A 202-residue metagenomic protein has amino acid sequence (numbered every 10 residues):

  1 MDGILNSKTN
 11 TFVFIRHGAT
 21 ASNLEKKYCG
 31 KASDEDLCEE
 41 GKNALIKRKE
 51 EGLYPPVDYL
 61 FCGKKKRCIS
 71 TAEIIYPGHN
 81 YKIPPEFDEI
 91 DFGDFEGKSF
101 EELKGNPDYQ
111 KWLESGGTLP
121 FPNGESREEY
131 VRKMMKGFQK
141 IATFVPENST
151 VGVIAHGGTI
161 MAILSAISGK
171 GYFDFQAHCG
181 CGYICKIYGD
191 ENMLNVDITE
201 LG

Functional and structural regions predicted by a protein language model:
T9-T11, I15-H79: Active-site-proximal alpha-helix that buttresses catalytic centers in soluble enzyme cores
F12, S149-G157: Generic beta-sheet signal
H17, H79-E86, G171-G180: Short hydrophobic/aromatic-enriched beta-strand-loop microsegments
T20, T159-I160: Short active-site segment of divalent metal-dependent hydrolases/proteases that encodes the spacing between
E35-D36, I75-K133: Phosphate-handling substructures
G52-P56, I141-S149: Glycine-rich phosphate-binding loop signature in dinucleotide/nucleotide-binding domains
C62-G63, R132, I154-A155: Short beta-strand scaffold positions
S168-N195: Domain-level recognition of soluble alpha/beta enzyme cores, biased toward histidine phosphatases/phosphomutases
